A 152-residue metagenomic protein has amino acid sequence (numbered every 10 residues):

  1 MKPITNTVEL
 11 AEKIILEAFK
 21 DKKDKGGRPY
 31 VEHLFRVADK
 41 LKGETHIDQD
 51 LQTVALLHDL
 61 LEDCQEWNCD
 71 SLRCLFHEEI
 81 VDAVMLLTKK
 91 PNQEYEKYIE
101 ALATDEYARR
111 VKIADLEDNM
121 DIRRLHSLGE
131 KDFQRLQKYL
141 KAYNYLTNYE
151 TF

Functional and structural regions predicted by a protein language model:
M1-F152: Active-site helical microenvironments for divalent-metal-assisted chemistry
